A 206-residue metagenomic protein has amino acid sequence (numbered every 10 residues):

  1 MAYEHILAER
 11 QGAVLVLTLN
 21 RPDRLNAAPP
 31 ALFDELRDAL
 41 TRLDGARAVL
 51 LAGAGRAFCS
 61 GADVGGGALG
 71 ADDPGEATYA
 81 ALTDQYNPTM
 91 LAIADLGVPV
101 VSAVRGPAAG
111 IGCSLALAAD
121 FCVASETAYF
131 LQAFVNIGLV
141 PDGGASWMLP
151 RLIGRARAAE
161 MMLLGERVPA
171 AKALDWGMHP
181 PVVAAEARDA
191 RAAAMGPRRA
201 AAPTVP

Functional and structural regions predicted by a protein language model:
M1-A54, L91: Conserved CoA-thioester-binding segment of acyl-CoA-metabolizing enzymes
L17, L51, D63, L115-L117 (+1 more regions): Hydrophobic/aromatic residues within transmembrane alpha-helices of multi-pass small-molecule transporters
N20, A62, R105: Histidine-centered beta-alpha loop that forms part of the nucleotide-sugar donor binding/catalytic region in diverse
L32-E35, L82-Q85, R188: Hydrophobic alpha-helical membrane-association signature
G45, G53-A92, A108: Glycine- (often His-adjacent) and acidic-residue-rich active-site loop that binds/positions the CoA thioester
L91-V205: Crotonase-fold acyl-CoA enzyme core
